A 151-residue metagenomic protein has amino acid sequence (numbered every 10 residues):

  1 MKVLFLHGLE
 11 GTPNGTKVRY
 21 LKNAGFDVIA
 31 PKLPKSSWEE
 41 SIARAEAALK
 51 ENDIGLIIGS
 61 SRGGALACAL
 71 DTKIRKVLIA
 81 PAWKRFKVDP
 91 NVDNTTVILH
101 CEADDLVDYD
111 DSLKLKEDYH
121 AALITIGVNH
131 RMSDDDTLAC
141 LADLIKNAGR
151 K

Functional and structural regions predicted by a protein language model:
M1-N52: Active-site catalytic motif of lipid deacylating hydrolases and related acyltransferases
E39, V128-C140: Catalytic histidine-centered segment of alpha/beta-hydrolase-like enzymes
I57-C68: Gly/Ala-rich beta-loop-alpha elbow adjacent to hydrolase catalytic centers
L70-D71, V88-N94, K116-Y119: Short, conserved loop/helix-junction motifs that constitute active-site signature segments in enzyme catalytic cores
T72-R85: A conserved short beta-strand
V97-H100, D104: Short beta-strand/loop motif that positions the catalytic acidic residue of the alpha/beta-hydrolase fold
D105-K114, S133: Conserved alpha/beta-hydrolase "acid-adjacent" motif
K116-S133: Catalytic histidine neighborhood in serine/cysteine hydrolases with alpha/beta-hydrolase-type architecture
